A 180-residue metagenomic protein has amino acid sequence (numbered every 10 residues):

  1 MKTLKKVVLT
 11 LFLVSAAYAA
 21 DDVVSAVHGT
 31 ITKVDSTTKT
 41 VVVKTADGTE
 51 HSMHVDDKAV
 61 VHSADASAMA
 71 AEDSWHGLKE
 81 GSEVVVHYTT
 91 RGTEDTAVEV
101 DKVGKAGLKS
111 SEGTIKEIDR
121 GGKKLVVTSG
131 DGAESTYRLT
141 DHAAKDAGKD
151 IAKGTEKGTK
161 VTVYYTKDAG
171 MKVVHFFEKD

Functional and structural regions predicted by a protein language model:
K2-K58, S63-D180: Short, flexible, surface-exposed loop segments at domain boundaries
